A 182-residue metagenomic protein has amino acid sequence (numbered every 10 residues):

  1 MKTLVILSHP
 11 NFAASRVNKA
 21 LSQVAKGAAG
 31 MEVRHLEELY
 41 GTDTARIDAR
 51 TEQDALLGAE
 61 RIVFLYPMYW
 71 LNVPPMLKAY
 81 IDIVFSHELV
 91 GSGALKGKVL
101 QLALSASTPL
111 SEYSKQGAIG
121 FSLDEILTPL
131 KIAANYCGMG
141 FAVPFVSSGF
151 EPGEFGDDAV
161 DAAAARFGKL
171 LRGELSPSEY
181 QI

Functional and structural regions predicted by a protein language model:
M1-E37, R166-R172: N-terminal beta1-alpha1 ligand-phosphate binding loop
L4-I6, E32-R34, V63, Q101-A103 (+1 more regions): Hydrophobic/aromatic beta-strand patches that form the interior of the parallel beta-sheet core in alpha/beta enzyme
V17-N18, A45-D48, M76-L77, G156-A159: Residues at alpha-helix caps and immediate loop-helix transition turns in enzyme cores, especially N- and C-cap
S22, K26-A28, P129-I182: Glycine-rich phosphate/pyrophosphate-binding loop and the adjoining helix
V33-A55: N-terminal beta-loop-helix "entrance" segment that forms/cooperates in small-molecule cofactor or anionic ligand
Y40-T42, L110-S114, F150-E154: A short acidic, helix-capping loop that chelates divalent metal ions and anchors anionic groups
D48-K131: Helix-loop-strand module that forms the ligand-binding subsite of alpha/beta enzymes
